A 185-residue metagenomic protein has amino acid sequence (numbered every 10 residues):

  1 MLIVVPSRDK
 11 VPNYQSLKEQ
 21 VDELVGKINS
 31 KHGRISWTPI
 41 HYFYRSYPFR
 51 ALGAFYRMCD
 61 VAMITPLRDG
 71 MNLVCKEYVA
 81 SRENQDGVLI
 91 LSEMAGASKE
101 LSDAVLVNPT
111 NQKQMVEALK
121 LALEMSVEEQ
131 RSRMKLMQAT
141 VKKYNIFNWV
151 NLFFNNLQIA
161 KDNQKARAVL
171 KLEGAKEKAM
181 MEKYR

Functional and structural regions predicted by a protein language model:
M1-P6, H41-Y44, T65-P66, L91 (+2 more regions): Short beta-strand segments
V5-R50: Nucleotide-activated donor-binding/catalytic signature segment of Leloir-type glycosyltransferases, i.e., the conserved
V5-R8, S36, S126-R185: C-terminal amphipathic helix plus adjacent low-complexity, charged tail appended to glycosyltransferase catalytic
V11-L17, F55, S102-D103, D162: Short aromatic-enriched loop/helix-cap "lid" or pocket-rim segments at secondary-structure transitions that line
L24-S36, S81-D86, E129, Q164: Secondary-structure transition/capping motifs at alpha-helix termini and the adjoining loop/turn into the next element
P48-C59: Short acidic alpha-helix that forms the nucleotide-activated donor recognition element in Leloir-type transferases
R57, V61-K143, L152-N155: Catalytic binding pocket for nucleotide-activated donors in carbohydrate/polymer assembly enzymes
